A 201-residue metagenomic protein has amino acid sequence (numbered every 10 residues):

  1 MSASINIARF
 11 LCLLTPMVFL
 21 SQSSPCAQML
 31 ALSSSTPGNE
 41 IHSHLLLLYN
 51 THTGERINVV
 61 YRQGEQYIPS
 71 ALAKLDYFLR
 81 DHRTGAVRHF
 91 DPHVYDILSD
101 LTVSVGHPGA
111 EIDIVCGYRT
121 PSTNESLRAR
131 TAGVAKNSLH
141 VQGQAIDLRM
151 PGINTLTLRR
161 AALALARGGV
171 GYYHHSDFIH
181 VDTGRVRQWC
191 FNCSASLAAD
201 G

Functional and structural regions predicted by a protein language model:
M1-L48, S194-G201: N-terminal secretory targeting signals
H42, L46, H52-V60, G64-Y67 (+2 more regions): Cell wall/extracellular polymer interaction/catalysis modules
H44-Y49, R130-G201: Catalytic cores and adjacent binding grooves of peptidoglycan-active enzymes
E55, H107-I112, A166-G169, D177: Loop/turn elements at helix/coil->beta-strand transitions in domains of secreted/extracellular proteins
R56, V60, A71-K74, G201: Extracytoplasmic/lumenal soluble domains of exported proteins with redox or metal-associated functions
Q63-V115: Active-site acidic/histidine clusters and adjacent loop/turn architecture that either coordinate catalytic ions
L72, Y95-T102, N124, R128 (+1 more regions): Extracytoplasmic/secreted envelope proteins and their assembly/folding machinery, especially bacterial periplasmic
A110-S126: Acidic helix-start/capping segments at beta-turn-to-alpha-helix junctions
